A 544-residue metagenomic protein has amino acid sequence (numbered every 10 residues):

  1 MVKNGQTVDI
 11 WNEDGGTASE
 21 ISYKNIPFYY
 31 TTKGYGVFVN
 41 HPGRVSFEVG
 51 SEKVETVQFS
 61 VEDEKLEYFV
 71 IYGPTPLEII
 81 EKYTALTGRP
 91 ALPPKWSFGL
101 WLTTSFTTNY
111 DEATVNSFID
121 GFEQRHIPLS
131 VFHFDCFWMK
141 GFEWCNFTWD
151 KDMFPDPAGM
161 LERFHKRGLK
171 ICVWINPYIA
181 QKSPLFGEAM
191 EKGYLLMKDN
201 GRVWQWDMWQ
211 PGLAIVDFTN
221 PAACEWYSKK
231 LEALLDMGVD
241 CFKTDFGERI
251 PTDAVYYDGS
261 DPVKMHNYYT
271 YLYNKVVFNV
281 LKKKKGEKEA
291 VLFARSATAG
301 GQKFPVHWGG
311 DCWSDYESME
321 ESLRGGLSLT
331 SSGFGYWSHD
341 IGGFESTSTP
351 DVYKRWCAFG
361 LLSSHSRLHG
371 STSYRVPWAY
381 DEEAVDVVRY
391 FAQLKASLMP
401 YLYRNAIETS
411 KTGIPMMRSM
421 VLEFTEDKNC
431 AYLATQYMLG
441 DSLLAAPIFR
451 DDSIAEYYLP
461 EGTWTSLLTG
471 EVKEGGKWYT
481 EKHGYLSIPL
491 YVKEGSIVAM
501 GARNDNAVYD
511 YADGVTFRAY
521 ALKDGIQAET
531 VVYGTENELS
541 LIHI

Functional and structural regions predicted by a protein language model:
M1-K95, T103-F106, E112-A113, I119-Q124 (+2 more regions): Catalytic and substrate-binding clefts that recognize carbohydrates or anionic sugar/phosphate headgroups
K24-F28, K33-Y35, L66, F98 (+7 more regions): Residue-level detector of short, conserved catalytic/binding motifs and their immediate flanks
F28, Y83, F122, F164 (+4 more regions): A residue-level signal for conserved active-site and pocket-lining positions in enzyme catalytic cores
Y30-G34, H41, D199-N200, P460-E461 (+1 more regions): Short acidic-glycine loop/turn motifs at beta-strand connectors
D111-A113, S117, F132-D135: Active-site pocket-lining segments that scaffold enzyme catalytic pockets across diverse folds
P128-V388, E423-T425, L433: Aromatic- and carboxylate-enriched substrate-binding clefts and catalytic-loop regions of carbohydrate-active enzymes
F278-A290, A297-W308, E321, G325 (+2 more regions): Catalytic core of carbohydrate-active enzymes
I542-I544: Conserved small/polar residues in nucleotide/adenosyl-binding loops
